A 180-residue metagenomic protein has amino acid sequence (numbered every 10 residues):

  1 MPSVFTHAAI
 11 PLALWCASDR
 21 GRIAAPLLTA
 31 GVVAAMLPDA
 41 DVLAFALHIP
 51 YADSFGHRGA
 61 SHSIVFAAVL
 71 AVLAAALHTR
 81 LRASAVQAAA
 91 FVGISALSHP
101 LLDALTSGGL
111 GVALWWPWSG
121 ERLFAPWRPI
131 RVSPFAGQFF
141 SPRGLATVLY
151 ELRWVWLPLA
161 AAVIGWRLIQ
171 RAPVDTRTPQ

Functional and structural regions predicted by a protein language model:
M1-Q180: N-terminal membrane-targeting hydrophobic helices
